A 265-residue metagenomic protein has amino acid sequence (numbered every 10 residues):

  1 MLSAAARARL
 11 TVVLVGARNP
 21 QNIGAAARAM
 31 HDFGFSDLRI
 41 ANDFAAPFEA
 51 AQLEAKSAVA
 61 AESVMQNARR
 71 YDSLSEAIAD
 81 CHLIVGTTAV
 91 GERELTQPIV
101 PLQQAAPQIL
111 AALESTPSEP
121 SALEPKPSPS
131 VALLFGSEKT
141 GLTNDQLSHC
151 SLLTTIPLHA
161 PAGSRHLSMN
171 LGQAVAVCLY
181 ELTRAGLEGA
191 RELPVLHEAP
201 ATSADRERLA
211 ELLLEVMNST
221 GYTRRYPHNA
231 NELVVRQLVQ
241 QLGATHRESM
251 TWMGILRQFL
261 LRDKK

Functional and structural regions predicted by a protein language model:
M1-K265: Post-transcriptional modification and biogenesis factors for structured RNAs of the translation apparatus
